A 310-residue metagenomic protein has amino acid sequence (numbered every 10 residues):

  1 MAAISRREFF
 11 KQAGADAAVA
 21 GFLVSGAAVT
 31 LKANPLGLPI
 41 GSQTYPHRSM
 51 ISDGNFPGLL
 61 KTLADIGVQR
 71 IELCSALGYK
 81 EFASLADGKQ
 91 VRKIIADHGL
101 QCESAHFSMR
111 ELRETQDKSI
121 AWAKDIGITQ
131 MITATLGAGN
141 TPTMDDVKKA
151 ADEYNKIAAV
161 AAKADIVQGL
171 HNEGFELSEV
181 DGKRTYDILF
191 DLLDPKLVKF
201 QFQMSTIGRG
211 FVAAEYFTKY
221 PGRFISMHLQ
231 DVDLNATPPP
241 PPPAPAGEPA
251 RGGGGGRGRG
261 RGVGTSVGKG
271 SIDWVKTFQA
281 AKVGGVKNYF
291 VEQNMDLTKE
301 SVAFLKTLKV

Functional and structural regions predicted by a protein language model:
A2-Q130, G222, L229, L234 (+5 more regions): N-terminal pre-domain/capping segments
A13-G14, A18-G21, L60, L77 (+1 more regions): Active-site acidic/histidine proton-transfer and metal-coordination neighborhood in alpha/beta enzyme cores
D53-F56, E81-S84, G88, N140-V147 (+3 more regions): Flexible, glycine- and charge-enriched loops at secondary-structure boundaries
R70, A161-S271: Acidic/histidine-rich catalytic cores of soluble enzymes
G270-A281: A short, acidic, amphipathic alpha-helical segment used as a generic capping/interface helix at domain edges
K282-T298: Substrate-binding cleft of secreted/luminal carbohydrate-active enzymes
